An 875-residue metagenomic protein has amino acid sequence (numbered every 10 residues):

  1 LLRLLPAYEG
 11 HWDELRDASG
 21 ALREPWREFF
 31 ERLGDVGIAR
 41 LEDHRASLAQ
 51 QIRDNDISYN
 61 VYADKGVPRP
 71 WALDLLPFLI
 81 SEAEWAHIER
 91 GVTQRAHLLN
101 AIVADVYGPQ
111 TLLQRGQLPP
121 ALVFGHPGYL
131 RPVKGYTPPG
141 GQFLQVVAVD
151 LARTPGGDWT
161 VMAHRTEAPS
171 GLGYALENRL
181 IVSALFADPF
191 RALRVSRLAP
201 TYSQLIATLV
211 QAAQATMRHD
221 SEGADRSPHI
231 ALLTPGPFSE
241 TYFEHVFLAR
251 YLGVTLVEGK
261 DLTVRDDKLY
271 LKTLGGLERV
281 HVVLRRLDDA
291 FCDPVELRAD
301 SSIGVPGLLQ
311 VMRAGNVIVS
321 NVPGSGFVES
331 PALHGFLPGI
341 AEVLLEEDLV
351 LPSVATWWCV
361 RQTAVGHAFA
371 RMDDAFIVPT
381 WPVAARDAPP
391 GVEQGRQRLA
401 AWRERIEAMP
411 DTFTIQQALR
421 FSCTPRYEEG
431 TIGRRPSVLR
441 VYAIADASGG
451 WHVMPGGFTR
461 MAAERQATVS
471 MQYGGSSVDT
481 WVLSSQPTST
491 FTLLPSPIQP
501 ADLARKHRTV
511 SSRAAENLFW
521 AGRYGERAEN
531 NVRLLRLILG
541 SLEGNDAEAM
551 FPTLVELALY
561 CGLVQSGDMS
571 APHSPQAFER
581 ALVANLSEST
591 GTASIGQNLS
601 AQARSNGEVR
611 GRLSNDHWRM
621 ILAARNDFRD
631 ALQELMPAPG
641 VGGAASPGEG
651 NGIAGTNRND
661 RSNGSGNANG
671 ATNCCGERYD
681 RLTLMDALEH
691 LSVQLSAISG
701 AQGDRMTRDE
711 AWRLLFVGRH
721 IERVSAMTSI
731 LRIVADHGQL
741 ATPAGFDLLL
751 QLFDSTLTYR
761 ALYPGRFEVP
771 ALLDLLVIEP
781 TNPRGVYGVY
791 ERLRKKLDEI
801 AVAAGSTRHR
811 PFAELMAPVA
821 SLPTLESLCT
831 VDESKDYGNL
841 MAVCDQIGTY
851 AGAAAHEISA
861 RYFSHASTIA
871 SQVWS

Functional and structural regions predicted by a protein language model:
L1-A83, H87: N-terminal low-complexity, Ser/Thr- and acidic-residue-enriched intrinsically disordered segments
L2-E24, Q145-V146, R153-T160, H164-L345 (+1 more regions): ATP-binding N-terminal substructure of ATP-dependent carboxylate-amine bond-forming enzymes
D54-F143, T154-G156, T166-R218, R226-I230 (+7 more regions): Alpha-helical transmembrane segments and their helix-helix packing motifs
W85-V106, P119, G125-L130, E244 (+4 more regions): Active-site nucleotide/adenylate-binding loops and adjacent lid/helix of ATP-dependent enzymes
V147-V149, L439: Change "...and in nucleic-acid phosphodiester-cleaving endonucleases..." to "...and in nucleic-acid processing enzymes
R371-D374, A384-R396, A400-R405, T424 (+3 more regions): Polyanion-binding catalytic cores of nucleic-acid enzymes and NTP/SAM-utilizing transferases
R420-C423, E428: FAD-binding core of flavoproteins
